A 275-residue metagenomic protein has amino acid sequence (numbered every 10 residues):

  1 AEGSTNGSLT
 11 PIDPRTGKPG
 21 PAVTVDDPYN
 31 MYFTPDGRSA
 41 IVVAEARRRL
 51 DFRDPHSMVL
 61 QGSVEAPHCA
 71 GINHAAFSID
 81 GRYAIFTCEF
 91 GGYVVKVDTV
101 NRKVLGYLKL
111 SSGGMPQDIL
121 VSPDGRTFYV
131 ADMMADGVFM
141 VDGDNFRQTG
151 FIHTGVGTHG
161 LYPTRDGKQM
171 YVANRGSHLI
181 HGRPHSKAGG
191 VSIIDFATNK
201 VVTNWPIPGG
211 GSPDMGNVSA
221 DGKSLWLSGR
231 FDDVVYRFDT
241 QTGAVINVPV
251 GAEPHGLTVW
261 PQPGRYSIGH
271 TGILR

Functional and structural regions predicted by a protein language model:
A1-R275: Predominantly soluble domains enriched in secretory-pathway, periplasmic, or organellar proteins
